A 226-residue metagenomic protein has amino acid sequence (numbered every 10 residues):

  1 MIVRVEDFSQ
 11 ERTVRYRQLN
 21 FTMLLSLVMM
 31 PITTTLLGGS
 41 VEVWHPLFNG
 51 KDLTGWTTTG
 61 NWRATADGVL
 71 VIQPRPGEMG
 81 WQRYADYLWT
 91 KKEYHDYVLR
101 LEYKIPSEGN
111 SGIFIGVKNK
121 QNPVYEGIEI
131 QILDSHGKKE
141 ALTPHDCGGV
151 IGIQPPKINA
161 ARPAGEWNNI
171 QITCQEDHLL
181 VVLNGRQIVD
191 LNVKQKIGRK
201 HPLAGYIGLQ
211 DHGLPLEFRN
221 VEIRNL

Functional and structural regions predicted by a protein language model:
V5, Q10-L25: Bacterial N-terminal signal peptides that target proteins for export
E6, R17-L19, T35, P46 (+1 more regions): Short non-domain terminal segments
R12, Q18-N20, T33, L133 (+1 more regions): Compositionally biased, intrinsically disordered low-complexity segments enriched in polar/proline residues
T22-T35: Bacterial N-terminal signal peptides
L37-L226: Carbohydrate-interacting regions of secretory-pathway proteins
